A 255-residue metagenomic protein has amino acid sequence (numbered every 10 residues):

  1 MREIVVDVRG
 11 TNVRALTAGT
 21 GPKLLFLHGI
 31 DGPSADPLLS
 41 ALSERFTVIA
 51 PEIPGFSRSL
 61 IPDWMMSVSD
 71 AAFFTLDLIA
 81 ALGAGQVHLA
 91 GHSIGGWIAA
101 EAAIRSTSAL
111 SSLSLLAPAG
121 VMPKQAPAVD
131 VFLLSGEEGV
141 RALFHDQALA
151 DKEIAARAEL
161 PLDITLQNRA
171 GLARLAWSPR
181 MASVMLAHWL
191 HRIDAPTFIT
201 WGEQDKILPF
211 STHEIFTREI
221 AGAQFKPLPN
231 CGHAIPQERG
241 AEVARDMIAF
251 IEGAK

Functional and structural regions predicted by a protein language model:
V8-R9, A18, I49-A90, R245: Active-site loop/oxyanion-hole signature of alpha/beta-hydrolase fold enzymes
R9-L60: Conserved HGGG/HGGXW glycine-rich cap/lid loop of the alpha/beta-hydrolase fold
H28, V87, G91-G96: Conserved alpha/beta-hydrolase "nucleophile elbow" surrounding the catalytic nucleophile
I30, E203-D205, N230-G232: Acidic beta-to-alpha connecting loop that harbors the catalytic carboxylate
W97-R105, L110-A142: Flexible "cap/lid" loop of the alpha/beta hydrolase fold
K124-D130, G136-T197: Conserved alpha/beta-hydrolase catalytic His-Asp/Glu region
W177-R218, P227: Conserved serine/cysteine hydrolase catalytic core
A223-K255: Catalytic active-site module of serine/aspartate enzymes centered on a nucleophile-bearing elbow/loop
